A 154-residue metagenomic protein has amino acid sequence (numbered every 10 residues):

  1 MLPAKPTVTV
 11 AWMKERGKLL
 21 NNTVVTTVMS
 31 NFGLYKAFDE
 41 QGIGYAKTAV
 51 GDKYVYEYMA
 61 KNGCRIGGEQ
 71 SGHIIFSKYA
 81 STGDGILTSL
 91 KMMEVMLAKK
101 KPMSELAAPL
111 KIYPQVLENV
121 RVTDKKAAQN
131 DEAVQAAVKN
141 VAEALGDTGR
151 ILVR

Functional and structural regions predicted by a protein language model:
M1-M13: Cysteine protease catalytic core and zymogen-processing segment of caspase-like enzymes
R16-R154: Phosphate-binding and adjacent anionic-ligand microenvironments
